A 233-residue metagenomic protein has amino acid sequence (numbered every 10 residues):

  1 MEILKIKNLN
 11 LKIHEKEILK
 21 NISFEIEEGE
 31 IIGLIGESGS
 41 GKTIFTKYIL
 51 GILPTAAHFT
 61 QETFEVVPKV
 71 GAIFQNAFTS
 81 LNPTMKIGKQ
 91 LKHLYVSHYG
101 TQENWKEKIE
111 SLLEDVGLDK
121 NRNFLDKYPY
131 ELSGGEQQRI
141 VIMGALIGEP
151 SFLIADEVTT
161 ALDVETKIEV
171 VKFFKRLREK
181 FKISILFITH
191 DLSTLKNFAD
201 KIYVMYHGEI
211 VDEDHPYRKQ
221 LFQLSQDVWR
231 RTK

Functional and structural regions predicted by a protein language model:
L4-I6, L19: Conserved structural motif at the start of ABC-family nucleotide-binding domains
I35-E37: The feature captures the beta-strand-to-loop junction immediately N-terminal to the Walker
N104-N123: Conserved ABC ATPase "signature" region
Y128-L132, E136: Conserved ABC ATPase signature
I147-S151: A short, proline-enriched helix->beta-strand linker immediately N-terminal to the Walker B motif in ABC-type P-loop
T189-H190: H-loop/switch region of ABC-family ATPase nucleotide-binding domains
M205-H207, E213-K233: C-terminal boundary and immediately downstream tail of ABC-type ATPase nucleotide-binding domains
